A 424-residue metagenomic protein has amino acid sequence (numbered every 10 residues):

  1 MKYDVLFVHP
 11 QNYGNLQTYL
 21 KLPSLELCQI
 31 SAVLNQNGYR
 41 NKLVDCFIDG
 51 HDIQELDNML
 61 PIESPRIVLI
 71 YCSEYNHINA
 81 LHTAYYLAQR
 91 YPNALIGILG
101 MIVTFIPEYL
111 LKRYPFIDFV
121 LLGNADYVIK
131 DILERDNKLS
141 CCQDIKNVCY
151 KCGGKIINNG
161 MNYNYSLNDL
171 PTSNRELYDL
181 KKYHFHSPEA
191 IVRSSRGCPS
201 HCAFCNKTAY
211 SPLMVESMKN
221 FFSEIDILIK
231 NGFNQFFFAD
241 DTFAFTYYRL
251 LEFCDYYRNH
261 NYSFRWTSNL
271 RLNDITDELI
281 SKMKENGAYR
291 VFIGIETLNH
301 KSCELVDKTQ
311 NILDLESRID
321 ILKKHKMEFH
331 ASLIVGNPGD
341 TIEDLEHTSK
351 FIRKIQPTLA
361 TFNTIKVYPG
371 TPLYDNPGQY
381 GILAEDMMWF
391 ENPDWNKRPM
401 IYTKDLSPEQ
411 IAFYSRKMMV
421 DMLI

Functional and structural regions predicted by a protein language model:
M1, L6, Q11-G14, I145 (+1 more regions): N-terminal [4Fe-4S]-dependent radical SAM core
M1-Q29, V33, N37: A short, flexible N-terminal coil/short beta segment enriched in small residues
Y3-N15, C149-C152, E328, E343-I424: C-terminal accessory regions of radical SAM enzymes
D4, R66-I67, F237: Structural motif
L20, E26, V33-M161, T364-K366 (+1 more regions): Glycine-rich beta-alpha loop elements in corrinoid/cobalamin-binding modules across cobalamin-dependent enzymes
L22, N168, T172-H330, N337 (+1 more regions): Radical SAM [4Fe-4S] cluster-binding motif and immediate context
S64-P65, A288, P357: Proline-aspartate-enriched helix->loop->beta-strand connector
P107-R113, L279, G339-K354: Catalytic cores of alpha/beta
